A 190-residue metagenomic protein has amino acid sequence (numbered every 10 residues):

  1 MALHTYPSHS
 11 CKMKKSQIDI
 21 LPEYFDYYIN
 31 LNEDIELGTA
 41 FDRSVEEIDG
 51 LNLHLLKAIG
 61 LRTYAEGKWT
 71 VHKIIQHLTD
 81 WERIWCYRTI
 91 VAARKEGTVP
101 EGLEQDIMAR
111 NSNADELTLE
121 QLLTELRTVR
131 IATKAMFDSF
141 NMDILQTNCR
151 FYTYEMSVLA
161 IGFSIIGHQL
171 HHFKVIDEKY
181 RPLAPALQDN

Functional and structural regions predicted by a protein language model:
A2-D26, A58-Q105, T147-N190: Short, contiguous alpha-helical
Y27-D34, S112-E116, Y154-V158: A short, mixed-charge helix-start or loop-turn motif at secondary-structure junctions
E33-G67: Short, contiguous, helix-prone interaction/anchoring segments in small proteins
L37, G60, G67, D115-L122 (+1 more regions): Residue-level recognition of alpha-helical structural elements
L37-G38, L51, L122, F173 (+2 more regions): Short leucine-rich amphipathic alpha-helices used at interfaces
L37-S44, I74, L78, L122-V129 (+2 more regions): Amphipathic alpha-helix face/heptad-repeat signature
A40-L53, R88, I107-L145: Acidic/histidine-rich alpha-helical segments that form the ligand environment of transition-metal centers
